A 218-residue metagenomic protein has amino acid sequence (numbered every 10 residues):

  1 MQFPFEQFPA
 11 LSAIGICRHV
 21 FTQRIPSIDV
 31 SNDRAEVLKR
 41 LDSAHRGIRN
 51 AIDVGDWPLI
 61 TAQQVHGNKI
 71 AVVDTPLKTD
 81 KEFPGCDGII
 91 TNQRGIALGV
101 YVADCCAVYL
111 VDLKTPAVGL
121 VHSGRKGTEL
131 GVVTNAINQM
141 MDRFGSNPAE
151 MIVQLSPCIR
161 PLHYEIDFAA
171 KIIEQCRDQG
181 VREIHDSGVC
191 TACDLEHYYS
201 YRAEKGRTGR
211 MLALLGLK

Functional and structural regions predicted by a protein language model:
M1-K218: Active-site microenvironment for binding and transforming phosphate-containing groups
